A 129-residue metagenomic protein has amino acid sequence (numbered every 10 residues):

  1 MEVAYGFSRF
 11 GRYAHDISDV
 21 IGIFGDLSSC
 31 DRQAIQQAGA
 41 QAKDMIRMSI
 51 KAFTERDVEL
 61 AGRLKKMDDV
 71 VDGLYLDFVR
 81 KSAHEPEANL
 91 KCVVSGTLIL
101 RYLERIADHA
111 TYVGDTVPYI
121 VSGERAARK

Functional and structural regions predicted by a protein language model:
M1-K129: Cytosolic, long alpha-helical scaffolding segments
